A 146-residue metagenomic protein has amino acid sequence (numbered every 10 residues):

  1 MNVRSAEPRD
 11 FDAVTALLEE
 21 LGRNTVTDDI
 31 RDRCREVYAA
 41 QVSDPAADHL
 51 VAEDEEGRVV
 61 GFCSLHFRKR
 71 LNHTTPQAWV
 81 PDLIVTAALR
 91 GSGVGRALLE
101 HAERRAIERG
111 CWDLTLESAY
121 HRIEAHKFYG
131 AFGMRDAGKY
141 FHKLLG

Functional and structural regions predicted by a protein language model:
M1-V3: Extreme N-terminal starter segment of soluble prokaryotic enzymes
S5-D12, A16-T75, P81, L99 (+1 more regions): Acetyl-CoA-dependent GNAT
A6, L83-V85, S118: Hydrophobic adenine-recognition pocket in adenosine-nucleotide-binding enzymes
R68, T86, R90, A119: Residue-level recognition of the GNAT/N-acetyltransferase active site
T75-A87, K139: Conserved acetyl-CoA binding element of GNAT-fold acetyltransferases
D82-V85, G91-R104, A131: Conserved acetyl-CoA-binding loop-helix of GNAT-fold acetyltransferases
R96, E108, Y120-G138, K143: Conserved active-site alpha-helix within GNAT-family acetyltransferase domains
A106-S118: Conserved GNAT acetyl-CoA-binding A-motif
